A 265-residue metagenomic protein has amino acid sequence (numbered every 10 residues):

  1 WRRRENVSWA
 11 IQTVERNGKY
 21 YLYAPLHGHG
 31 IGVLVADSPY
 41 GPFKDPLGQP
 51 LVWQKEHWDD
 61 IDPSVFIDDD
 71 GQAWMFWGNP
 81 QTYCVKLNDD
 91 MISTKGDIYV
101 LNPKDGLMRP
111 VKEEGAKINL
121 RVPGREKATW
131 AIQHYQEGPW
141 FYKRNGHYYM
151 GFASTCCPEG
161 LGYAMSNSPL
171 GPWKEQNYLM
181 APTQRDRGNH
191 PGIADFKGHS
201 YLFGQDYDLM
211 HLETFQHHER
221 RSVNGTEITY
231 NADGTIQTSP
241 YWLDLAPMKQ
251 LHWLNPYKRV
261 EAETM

Functional and structural regions predicted by a protein language model:
W1-M265: Carbohydrate-active catalytic/glycan-binding domains of CAZyme proteins, especially the secreted or lumenal ectodomains
